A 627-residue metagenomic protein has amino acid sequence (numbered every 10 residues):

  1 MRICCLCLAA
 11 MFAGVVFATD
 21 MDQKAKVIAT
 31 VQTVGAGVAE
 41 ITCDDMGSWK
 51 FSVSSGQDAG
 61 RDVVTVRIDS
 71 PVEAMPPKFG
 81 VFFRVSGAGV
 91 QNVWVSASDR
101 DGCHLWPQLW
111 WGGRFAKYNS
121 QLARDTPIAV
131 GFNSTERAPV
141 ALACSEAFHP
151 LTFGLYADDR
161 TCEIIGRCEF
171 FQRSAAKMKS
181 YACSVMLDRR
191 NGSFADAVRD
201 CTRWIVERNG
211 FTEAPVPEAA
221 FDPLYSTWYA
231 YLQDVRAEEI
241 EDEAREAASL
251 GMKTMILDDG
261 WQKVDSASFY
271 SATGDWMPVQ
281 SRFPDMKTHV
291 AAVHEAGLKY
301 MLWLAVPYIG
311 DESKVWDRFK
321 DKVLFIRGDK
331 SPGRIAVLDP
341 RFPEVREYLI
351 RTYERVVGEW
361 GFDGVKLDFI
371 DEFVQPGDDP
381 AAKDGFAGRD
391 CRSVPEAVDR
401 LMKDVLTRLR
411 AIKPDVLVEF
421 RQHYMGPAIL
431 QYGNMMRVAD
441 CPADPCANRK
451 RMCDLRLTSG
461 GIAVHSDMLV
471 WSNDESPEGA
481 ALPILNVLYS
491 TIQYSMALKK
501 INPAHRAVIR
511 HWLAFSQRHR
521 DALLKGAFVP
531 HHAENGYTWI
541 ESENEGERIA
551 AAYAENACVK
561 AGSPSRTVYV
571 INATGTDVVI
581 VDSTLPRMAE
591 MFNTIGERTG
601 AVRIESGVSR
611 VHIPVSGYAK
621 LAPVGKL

Functional and structural regions predicted by a protein language model:
D20-E207, F211, V578-S583, M588-M591 (+3 more regions): N-terminal accessory beta-strand-rich subdomains and adjacent acidic, glycine-rich linkers that precede catalytic cores
A176-S180, L401-G617, P623-G625: Active-site-proximal substrate-binding groove within the catalytic cores of carbohydrate-active enzymes
D196-F211, T254-L257, R282-G333, D415-E419 (+1 more regions): Glycine-rich, aromatic-flanked loop segments that form ligand/cofactor-binding clefts across common enzyme folds
I205-E246, L250-T254, Q262-K263: An acidic-aromatic substrate-binding cleft motif
P215, D222, Y229, Q233 (+2 more regions): Active-site-adjacent "subsite" loops/lids of carbohydrate-active enzymes
F221-T227, M255-L257, Y300-L304, V365-L367 (+2 more regions): Hydrophobic faces of well-ordered beta-strands that scaffold small-molecule active sites in alpha/beta enzyme cores
G251-W261, L349-K383: Active-site groove signature of glycoside hydrolases
W261-M286, K314-P340, E372-D399: Aromatic- and acidic-residue-enriched carbohydrate-binding clefts of CAZyme catalytic domains
